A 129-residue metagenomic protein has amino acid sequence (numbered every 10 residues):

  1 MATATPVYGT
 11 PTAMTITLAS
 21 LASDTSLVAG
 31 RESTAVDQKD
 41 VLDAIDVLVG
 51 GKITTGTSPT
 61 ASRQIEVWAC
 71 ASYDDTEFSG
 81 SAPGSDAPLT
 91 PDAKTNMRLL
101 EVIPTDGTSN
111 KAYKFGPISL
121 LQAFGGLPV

Functional and structural regions predicted by a protein language model:
M1-V129: Surface-exposed, low-hydrophobicity beta-strand/loop segments enriched in small/polar/acidic residues
